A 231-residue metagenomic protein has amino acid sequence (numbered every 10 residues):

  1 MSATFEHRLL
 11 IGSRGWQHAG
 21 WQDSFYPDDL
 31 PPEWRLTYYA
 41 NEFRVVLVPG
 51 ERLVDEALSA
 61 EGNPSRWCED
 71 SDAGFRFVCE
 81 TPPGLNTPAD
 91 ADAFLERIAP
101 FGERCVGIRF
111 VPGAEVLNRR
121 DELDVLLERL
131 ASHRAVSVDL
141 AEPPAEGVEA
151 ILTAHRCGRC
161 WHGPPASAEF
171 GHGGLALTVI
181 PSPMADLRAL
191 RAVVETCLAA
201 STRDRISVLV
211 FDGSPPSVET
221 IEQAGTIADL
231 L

Functional and structural regions predicted by a protein language model:
M1-L231: Residues lining hydrophobic/aromatic ligand-binding pockets adjacent to catalytic sites
